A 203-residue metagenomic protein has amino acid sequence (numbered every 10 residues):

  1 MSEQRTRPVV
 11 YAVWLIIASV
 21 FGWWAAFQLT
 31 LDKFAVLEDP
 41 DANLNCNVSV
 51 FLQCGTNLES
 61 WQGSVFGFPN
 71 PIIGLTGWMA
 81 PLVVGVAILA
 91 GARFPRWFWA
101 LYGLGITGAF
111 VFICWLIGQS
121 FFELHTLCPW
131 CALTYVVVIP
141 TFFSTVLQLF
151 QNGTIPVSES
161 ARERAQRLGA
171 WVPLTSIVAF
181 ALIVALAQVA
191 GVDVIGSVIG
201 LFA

Functional and structural regions predicted by a protein language model:
M1-A203: Secretory/periplasmic and organellar redox-cofactor proteins
